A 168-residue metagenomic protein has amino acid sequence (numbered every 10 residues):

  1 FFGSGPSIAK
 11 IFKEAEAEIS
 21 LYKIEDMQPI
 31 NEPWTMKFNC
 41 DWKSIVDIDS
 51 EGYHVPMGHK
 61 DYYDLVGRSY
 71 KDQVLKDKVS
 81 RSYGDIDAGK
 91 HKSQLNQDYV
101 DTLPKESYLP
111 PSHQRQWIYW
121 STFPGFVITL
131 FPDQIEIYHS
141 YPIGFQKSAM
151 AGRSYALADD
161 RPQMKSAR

Functional and structural regions predicted by a protein language model:
F1-R168: C-terminal catalytic domain of Rieske-type non-heme iron oxygenases
